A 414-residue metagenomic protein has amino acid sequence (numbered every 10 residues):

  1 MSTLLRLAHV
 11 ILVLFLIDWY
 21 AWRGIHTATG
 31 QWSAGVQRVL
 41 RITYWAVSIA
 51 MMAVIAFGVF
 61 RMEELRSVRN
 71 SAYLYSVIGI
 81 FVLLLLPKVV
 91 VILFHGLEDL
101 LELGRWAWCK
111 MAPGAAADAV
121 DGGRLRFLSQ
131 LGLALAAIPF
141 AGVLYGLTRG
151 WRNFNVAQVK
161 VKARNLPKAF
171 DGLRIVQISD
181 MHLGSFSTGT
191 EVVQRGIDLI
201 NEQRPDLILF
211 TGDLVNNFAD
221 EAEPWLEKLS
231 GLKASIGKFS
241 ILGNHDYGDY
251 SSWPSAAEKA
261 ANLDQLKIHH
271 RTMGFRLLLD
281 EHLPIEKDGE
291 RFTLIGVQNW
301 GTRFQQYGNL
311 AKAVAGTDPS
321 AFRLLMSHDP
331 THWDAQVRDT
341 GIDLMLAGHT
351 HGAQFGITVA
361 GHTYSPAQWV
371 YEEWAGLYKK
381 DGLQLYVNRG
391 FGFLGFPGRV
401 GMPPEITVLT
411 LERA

Functional and structural regions predicted by a protein language model:
M1-R152: Non-catalytic terminal accessory segments
L5-Y20, T27, R61-N70, G123-L125 (+2 more regions): N-terminal active-site segment of His-dependent metallophosphoesterases
V10-V13, V36-V39, V47, V54-I55 (+18 more regions): Extended aliphatic helical segments
L166-A414: Soluble catalytic domains of enzymes that build or remodel membrane lipids, polysaccharides, and related
